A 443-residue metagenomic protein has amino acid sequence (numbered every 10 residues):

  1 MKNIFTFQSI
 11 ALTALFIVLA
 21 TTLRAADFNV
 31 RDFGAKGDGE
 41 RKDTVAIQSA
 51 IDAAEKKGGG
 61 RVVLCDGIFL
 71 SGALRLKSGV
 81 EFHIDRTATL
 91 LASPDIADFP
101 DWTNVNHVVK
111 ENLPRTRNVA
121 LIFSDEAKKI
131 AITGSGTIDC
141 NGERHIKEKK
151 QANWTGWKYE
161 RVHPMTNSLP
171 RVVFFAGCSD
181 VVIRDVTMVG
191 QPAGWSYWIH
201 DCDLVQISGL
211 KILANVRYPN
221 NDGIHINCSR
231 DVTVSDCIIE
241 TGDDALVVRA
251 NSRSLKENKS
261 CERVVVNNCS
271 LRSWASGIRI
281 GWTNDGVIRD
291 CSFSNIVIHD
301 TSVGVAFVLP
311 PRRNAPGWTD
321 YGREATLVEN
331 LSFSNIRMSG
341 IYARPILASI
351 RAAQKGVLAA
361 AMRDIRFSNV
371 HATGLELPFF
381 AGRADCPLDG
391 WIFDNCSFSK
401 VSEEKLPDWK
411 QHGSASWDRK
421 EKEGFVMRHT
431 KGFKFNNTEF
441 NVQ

Functional and structural regions predicted by a protein language model:
M1-L12: Bacterial N-terminal signal peptides that target proteins for export
L15-Q443: Extracellular/periplasmic carbohydrate-active domains that bind, remodel, or depolymerize complex polysaccharides
